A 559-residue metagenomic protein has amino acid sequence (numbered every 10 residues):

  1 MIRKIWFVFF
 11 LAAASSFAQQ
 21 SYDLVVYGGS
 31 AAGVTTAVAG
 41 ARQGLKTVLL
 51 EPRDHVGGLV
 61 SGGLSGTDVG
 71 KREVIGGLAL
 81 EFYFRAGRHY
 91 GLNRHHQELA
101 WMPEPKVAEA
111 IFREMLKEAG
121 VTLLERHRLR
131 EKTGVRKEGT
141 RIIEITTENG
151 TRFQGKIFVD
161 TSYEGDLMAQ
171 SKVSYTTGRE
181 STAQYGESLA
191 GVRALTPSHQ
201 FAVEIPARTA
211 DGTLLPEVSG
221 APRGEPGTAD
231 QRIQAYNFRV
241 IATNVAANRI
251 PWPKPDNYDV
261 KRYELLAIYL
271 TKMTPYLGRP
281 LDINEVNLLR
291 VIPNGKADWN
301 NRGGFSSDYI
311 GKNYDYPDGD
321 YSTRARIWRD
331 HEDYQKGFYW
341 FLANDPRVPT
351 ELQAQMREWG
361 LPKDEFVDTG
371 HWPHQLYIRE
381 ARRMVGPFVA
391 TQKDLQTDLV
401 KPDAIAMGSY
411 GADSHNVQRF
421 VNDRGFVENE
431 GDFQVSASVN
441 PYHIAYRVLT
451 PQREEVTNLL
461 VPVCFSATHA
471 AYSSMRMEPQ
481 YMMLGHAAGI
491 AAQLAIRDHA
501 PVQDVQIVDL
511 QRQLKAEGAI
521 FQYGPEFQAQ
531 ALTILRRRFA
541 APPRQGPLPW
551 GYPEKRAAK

Functional and structural regions predicted by a protein language model:
K4-A13: Sec-dependent N-terminal signal peptides
A14-A18: Sec/Tat signal peptide C-region and signal peptidase I cleavage site
Q19-S30: Beta1/beta-strand and adjacent pyrophosphate-binding region of the FAD-binding site in flavoprotein oxidoreductases
G33: N-terminal Rossmann-fold NAD(P) dinucleotide-binding loop
G40: Aromatic pocket-lining residues of Rossmann-like dinucleotide-binding sites
L45-K46, E51-E138, T176, Q184-G186 (+1 more regions): Conserved N-terminal/central alpha/beta ligand/cofactor-binding core
T133-R152: Conserved beta-strand-loop-beta-strand element in the redox core of flavoprotein oxidoreductases
I143, T151-I157, T161-A557: Flavin (FAD/FMN)-binding glycine-rich loop and adjacent Rossmann-like elements that form
